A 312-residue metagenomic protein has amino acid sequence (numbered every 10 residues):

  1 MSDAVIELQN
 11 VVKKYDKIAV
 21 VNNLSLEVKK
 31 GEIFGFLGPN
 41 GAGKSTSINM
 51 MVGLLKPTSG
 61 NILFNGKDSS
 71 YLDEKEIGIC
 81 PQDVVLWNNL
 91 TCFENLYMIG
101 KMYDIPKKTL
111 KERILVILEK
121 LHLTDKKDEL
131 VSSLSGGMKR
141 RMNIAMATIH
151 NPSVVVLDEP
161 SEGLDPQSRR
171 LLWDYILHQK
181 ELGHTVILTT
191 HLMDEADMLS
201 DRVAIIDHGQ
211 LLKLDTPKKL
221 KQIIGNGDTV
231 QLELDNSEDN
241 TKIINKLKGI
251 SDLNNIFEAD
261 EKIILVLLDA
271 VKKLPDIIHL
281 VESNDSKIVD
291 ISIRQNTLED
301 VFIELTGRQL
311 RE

Functional and structural regions predicted by a protein language model:
G60-K75: Conserved ABC transporter NBD signature motif
Y97, K101, K108-K126: Conserved ABC ATPase "signature" region
L130-L134: Conserved ABC ATPase signature
V155-D158: Catalytic Walker B motif of ABC-type/P-loop ATPase nucleotide-binding domains
D174-L268: ABC transporter nucleotide-binding domain
